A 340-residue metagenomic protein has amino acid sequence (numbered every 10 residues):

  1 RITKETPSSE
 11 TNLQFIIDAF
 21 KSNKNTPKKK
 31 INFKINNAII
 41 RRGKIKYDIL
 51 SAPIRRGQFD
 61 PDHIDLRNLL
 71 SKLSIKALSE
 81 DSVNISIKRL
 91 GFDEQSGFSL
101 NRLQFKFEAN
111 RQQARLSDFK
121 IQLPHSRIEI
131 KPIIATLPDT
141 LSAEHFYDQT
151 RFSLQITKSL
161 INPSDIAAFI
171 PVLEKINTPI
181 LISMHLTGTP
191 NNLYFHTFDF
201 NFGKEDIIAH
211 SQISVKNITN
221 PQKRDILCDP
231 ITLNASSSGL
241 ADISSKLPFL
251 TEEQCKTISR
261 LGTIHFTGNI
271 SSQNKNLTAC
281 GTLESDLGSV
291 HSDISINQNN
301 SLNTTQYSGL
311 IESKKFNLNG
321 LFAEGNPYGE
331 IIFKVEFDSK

Functional and structural regions predicted by a protein language model:
R1, K88-G91, L103-F105, D118-F119: N-terminal beta-strand/beta-hairpin edge segment
R1-S82, F98-L100, L123-R151, I161-F169 (+1 more regions): Secondary-structure transition motifs
T3, K46-D48, G91-D93, L160-S164 (+6 more regions): Gram-negative outer-membrane beta-barrel proteins
N36, D81-V83, Q112, S126 (+9 more regions): Outer-envelope beta-barrel architecture signal
R42, I49, R89, R111 (+7 more regions): Residues on the solvent-exposed faces and adjacent turns of beta-rich solenoids used to engage binding targets
A52-S71, Q95-K106, Q112, I121-P138 (+7 more regions): Amphipathic hydrophobic-ligand
L90, I121-Q122, T157-S159, D199-N201 (+6 more regions): Outer-membrane beta-barrel pore domains and translocons
R127-S159, I213-A241, I296-F322: Long amphipathic alpha-helical scaffold regions
